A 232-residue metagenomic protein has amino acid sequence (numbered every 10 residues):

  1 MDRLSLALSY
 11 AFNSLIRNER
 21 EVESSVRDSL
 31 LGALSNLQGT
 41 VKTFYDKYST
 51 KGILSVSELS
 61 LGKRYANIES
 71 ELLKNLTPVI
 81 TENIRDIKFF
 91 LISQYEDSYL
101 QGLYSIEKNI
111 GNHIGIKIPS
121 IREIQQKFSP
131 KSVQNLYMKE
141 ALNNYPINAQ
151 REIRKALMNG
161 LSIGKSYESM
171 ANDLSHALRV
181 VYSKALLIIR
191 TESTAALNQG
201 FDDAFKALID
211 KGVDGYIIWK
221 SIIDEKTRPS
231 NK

Functional and structural regions predicted by a protein language model:
M1-R179: N-terminal leader/targeting and assembly helices and adjacent pre-domain segments
V180, K184-K232: Acidic, glycine-rich two-metal-ion catalytic cores of nucleic acid-processing enzymes
